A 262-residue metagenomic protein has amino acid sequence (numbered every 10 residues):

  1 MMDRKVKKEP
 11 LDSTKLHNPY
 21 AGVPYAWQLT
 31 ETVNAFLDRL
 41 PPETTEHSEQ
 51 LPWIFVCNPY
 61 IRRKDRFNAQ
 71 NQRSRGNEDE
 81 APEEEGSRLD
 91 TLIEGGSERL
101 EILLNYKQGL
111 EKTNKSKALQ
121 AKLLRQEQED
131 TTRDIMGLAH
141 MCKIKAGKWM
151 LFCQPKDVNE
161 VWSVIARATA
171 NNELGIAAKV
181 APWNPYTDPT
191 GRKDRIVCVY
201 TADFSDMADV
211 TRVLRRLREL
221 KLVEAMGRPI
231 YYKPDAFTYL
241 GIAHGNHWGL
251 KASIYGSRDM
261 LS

Functional and structural regions predicted by a protein language model:
M1-K145, T238, I242-S262: Charge-rich, low-complexity segments
L104-S262: Extended amphipathic alpha-helical regions
